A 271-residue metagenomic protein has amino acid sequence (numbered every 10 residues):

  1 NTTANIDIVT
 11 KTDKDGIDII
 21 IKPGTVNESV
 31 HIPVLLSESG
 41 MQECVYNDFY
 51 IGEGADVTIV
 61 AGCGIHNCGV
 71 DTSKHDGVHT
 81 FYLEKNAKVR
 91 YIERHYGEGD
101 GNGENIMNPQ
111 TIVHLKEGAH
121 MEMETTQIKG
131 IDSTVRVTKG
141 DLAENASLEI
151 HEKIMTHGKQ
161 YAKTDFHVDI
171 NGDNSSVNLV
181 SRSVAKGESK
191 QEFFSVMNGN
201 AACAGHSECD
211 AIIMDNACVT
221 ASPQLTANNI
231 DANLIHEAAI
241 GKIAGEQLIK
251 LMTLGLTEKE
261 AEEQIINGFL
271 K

Functional and structural regions predicted by a protein language model:
T2-I249, T253-L256, I266-K271: Conserved beta-strand/loop scaffold segments within soluble protein domains that form the structured core and edges
